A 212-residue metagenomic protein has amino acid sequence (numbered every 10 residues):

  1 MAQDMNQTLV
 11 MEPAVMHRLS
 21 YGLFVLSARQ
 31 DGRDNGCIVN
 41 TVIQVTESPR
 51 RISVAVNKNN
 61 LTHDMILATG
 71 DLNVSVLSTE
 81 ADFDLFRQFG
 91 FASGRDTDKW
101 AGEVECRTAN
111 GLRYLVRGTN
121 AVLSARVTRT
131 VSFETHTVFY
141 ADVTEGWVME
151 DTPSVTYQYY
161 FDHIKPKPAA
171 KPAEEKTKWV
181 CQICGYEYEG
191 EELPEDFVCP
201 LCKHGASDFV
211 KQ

Functional and structural regions predicted by a protein language model:
M1-K178, I183, Y188, D208: Basic, polyanion-binding surface patches
V180, V198-L201: The −1 position to Zn-ligating cysteines in a subset of zinc-ribbon hairpins
G190-V198: Short linker/helix segments within small regulatory modules
C202-Q212: Short Cys/His-rich micro-motifs in 6-15 aa windows
